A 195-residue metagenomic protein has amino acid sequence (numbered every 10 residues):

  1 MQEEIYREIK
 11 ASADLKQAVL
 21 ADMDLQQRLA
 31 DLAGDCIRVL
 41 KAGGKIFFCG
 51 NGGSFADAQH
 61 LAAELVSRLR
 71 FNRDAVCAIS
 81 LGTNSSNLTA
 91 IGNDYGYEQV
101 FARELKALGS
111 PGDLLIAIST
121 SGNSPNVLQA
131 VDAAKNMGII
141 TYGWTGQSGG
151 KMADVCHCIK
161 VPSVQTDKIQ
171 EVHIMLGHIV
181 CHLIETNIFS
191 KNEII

Functional and structural regions predicted by a protein language model:
M1-D24: Generic N-terminal amphipathic, Lys/Arg-enriched alpha-helix
Q2, Q26-A30, A78, E98: Short, structured helix-loop boundary elements
L15, A42-G43, P111, V155: Structured helix-beta-strand junction loops
A21-A42: A short, well-structured juxtamembrane/interface segment
C36, G50, L65: Conserved hydrophobic/aromatic pocket- or pore-lining residues that grip, position, or stack substrates in active sites
K45-A62: Glycine/serine-rich anion-binding loops at beta->alpha junctions that coordinate negatively charged ligand groups
Q59-I194: Glycine-rich phosphate-binding loops that contact phosphosugars or nucleotide phosphates
